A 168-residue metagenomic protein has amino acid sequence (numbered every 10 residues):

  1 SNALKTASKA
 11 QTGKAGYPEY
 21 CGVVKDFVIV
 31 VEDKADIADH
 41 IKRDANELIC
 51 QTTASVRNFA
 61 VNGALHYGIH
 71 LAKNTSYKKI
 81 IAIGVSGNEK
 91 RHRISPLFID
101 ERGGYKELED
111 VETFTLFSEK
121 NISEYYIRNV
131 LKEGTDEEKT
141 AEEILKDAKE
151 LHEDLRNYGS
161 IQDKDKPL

Functional and structural regions predicted by a protein language model:
S1-L168: Non-catalytic, mostly N-terminal accessory regions of nucleic-acid modification and defense proteins
